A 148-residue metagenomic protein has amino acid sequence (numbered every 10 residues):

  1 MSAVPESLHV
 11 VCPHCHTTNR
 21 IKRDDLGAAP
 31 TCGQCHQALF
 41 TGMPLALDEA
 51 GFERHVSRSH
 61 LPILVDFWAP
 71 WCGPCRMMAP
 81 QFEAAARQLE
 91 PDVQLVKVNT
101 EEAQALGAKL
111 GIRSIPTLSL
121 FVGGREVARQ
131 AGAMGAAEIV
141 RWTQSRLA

Functional and structural regions predicted by a protein language model:
C12-C15, C32-C35: Short cysteine-rich clusters marking metal-coordination/redox-active sites
T18, P44-I63: A short beta-strand-turn-helix
N19, L39, A79: Cys/His-rich microdomains that often coordinate metals
I21-P30: Short linker/helix segments within small regulatory modules
C35-P44: Short Cys/His-rich micro-motifs in 6-15 aa windows
L47, F67, M78-A105: Thiol-based oxidoreductase modules, predominantly thioredoxin-like and allied folds used for disulfide exchange
H60, F67-W71, S114: Short pre-active-site segment immediately N-terminal to redox-active cysteine/selenocysteine motifs in thiol-based
S114, S119-A148: Non-catalytic, surface beta->alpha helical segment in thiol-disulfide oxidoreductase systems
